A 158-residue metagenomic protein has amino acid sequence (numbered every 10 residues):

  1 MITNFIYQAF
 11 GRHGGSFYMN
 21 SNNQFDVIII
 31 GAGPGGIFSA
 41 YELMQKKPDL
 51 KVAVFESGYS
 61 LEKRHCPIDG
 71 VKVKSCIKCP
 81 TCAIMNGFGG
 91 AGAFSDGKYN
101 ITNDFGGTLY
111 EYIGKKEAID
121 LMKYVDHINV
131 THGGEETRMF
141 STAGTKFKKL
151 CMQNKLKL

Functional and structural regions predicted by a protein language model:
N4-Y7, Y18: Intrinsic-disorder-associated, low-complexity terminal segments enriched in Asp/Asn/His/Tyr and depleted of Lys/Arg
A9-H13: Short Gly/Ser/Thr- and charged-rich N-terminal loops/segments that act as flexible capping/hinge elements
G14-M19, T137: Polar low-complexity intrinsically disordered regions enriched in Ser/Thr and small residues
S21-G35, A53-F55: Beta1/beta-strand and adjacent pyrophosphate-binding region of the FAD-binding site in flavoprotein oxidoreductases
A40, M44: Gly/Ala-rich phosphate-binding loop of Rossmann-like dinucleotide-binding domains, activating on the conserved
Q45-L50: Conserved S-adenosyl-L-methionine
S57-L158: Conserved N-terminal/central alpha/beta ligand/cofactor-binding core
